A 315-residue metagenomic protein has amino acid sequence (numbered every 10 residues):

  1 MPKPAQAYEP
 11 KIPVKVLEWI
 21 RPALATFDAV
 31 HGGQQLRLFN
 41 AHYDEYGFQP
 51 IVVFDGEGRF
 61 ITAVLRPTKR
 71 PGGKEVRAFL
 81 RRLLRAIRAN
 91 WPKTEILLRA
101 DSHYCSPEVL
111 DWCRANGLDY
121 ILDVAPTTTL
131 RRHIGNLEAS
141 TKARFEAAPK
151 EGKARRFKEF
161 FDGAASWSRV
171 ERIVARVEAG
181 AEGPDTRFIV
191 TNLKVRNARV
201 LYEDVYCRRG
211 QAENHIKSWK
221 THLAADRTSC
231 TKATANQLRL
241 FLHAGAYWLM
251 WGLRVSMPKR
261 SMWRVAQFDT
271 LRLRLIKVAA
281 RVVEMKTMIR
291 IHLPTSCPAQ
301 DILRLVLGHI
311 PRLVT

Functional and structural regions predicted by a protein language model:
M1-V52: Active-site-proximal, Lys/Arg-enriched surface segment that forms a nucleic-acid-binding/basic interface patch
P10-D28, G58, L97-C105, Y120 (+4 more regions): Short, conserved catalytic/metal-binding motifs centered on acidic residues
L38-W91: Electropositive, glycine- and tryptophan-enriched low-complexity nucleic-acid-binding patches
L98-S106, P126-T128, T234: Acidic, metal-coordinating catalytic cores used for nucleic-acid/nucleotide bond scission and strand-transfer chemistry
L110-D119: Short, surface-exposed basic-aromatic patches at helix termini and helix-loop junctions that form
D119-T221, A280, L307-T315: An anionic, glycine-rich sequence signature occurring as long contiguous blocks
N197-L238, L242, A246-R254: Short amphipathic alpha-helical "interface-anchor" segments enriched in bulky aromatics
L249-T315: A short, flexible helix-boundary coil/loop motif
